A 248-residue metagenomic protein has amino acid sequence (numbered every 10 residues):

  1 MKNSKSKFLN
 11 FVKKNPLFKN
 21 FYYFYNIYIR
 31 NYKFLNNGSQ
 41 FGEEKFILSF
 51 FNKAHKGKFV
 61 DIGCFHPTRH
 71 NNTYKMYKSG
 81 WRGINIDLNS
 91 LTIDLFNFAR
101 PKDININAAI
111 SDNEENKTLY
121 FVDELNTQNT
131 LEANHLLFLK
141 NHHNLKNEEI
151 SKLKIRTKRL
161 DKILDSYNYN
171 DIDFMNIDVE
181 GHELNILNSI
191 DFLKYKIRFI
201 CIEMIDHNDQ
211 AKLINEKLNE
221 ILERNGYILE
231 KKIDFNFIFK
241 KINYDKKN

Functional and structural regions predicted by a protein language model:
M1-N248: Phosphate/nucleotide-binding beta-alpha loop and adjacent structural elements of enzyme active sites
